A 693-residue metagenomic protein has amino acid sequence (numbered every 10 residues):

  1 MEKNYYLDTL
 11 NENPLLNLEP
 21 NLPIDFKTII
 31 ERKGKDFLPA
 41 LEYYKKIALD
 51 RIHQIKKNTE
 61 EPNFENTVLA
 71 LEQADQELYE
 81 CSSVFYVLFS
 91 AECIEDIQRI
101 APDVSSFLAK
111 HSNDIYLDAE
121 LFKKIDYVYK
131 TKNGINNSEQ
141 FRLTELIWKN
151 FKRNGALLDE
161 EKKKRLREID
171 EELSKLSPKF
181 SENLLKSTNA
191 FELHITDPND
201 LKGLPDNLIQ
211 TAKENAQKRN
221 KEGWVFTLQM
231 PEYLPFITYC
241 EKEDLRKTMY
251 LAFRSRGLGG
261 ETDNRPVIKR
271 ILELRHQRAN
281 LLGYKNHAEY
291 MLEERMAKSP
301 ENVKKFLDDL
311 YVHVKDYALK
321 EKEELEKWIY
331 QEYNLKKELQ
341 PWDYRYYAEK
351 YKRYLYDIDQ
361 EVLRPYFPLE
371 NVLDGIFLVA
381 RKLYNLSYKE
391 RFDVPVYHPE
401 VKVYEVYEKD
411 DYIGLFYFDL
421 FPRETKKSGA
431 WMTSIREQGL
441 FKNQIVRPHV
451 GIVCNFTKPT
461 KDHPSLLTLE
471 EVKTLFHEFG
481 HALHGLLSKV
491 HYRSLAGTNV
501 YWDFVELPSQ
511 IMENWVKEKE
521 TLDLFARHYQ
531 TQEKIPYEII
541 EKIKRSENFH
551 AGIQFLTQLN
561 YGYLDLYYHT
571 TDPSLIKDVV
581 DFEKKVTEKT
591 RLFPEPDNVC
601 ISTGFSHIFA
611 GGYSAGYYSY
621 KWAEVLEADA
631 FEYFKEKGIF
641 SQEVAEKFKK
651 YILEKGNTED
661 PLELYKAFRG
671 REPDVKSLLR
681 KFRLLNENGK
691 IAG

Functional and structural regions predicted by a protein language model:
E2-L204: N-terminal helix-rich structural modules
K3-R32, Y43, G223, N371 (+8 more regions): C-terminal, non-catalytic "cap/extension" segments appended to globular domains
P20-D36, F85-V104, D126-E168, T227-P266 (+6 more regions): Short His/Asp/Glu-rich catalytic/ion-coordination signatures at enzyme active sites or charged loops
K46, D50, Q54-E61, E77-I94 (+24 more regions): Intrinsically disordered or highly flexible coil/loop and linker segments, enriched in small and charged/polar residues
N63-E65, P102, D263, F306-D309 (+3 more regions): Membrane-interfacial loop-to-helix junctions in multi-pass inner-membrane proteins
Q76-V87, E145, K149, L251 (+3 more regions): Short, hydrophobic/amphipathic alpha-helical patches that form generic packing surfaces within helical domains
E139, L143, E172-K175, E182 (+9 more regions): Active-site-proximal, well-structured secondary-structure segments within enzyme catalytic domains
T457-L475: Short pre-active-site segment immediately N-terminal to the catalytic Zn-binding motif
